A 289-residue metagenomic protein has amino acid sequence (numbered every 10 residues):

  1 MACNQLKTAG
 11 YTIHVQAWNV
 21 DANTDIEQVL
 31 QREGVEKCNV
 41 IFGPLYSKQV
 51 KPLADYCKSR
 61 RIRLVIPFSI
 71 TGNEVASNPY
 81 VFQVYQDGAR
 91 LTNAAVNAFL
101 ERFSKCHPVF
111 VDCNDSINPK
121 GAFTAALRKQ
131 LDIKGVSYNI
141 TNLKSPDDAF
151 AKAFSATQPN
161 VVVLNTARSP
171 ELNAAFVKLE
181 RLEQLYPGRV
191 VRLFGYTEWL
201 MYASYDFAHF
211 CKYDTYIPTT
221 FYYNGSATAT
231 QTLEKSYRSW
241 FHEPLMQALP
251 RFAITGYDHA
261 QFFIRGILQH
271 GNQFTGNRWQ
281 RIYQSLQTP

Functional and structural regions predicted by a protein language model:
M1-P289: Extracytosolic ligand-binding ectodomains
